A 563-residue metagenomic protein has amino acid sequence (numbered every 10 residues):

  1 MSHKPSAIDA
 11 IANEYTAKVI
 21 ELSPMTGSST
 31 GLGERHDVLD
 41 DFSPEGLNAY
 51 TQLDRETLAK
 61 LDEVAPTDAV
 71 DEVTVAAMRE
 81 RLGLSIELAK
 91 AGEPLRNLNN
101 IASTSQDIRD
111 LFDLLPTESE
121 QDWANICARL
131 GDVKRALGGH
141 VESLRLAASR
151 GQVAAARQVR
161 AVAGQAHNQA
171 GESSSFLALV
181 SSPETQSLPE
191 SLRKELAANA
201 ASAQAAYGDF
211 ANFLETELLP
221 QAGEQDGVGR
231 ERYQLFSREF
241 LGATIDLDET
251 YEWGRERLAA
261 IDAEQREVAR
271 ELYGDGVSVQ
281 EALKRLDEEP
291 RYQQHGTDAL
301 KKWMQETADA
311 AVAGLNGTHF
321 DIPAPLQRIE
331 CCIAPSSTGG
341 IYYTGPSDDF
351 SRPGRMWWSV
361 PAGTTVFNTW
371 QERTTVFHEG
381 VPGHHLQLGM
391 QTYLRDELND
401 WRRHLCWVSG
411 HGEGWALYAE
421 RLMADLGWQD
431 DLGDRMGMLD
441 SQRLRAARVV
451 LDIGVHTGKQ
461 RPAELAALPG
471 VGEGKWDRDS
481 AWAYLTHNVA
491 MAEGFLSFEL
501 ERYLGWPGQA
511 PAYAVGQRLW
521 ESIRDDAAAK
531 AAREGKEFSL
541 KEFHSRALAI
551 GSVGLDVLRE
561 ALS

Functional and structural regions predicted by a protein language model:
M1-S563: N-terminal maturation segment of proteins
